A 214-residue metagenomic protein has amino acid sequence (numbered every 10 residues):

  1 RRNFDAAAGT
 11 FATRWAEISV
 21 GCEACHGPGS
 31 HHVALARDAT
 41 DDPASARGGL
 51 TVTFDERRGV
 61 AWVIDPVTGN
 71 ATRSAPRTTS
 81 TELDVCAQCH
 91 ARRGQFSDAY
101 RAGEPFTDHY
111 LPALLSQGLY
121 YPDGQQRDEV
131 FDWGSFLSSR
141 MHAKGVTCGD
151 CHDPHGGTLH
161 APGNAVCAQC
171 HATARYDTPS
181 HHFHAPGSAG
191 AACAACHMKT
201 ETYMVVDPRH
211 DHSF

Functional and structural regions predicted by a protein language model:
R2-F214: Primarily the internal scaffold of c-type cytochrome electron-transfer domains, especially repeated/multiheme c-type
